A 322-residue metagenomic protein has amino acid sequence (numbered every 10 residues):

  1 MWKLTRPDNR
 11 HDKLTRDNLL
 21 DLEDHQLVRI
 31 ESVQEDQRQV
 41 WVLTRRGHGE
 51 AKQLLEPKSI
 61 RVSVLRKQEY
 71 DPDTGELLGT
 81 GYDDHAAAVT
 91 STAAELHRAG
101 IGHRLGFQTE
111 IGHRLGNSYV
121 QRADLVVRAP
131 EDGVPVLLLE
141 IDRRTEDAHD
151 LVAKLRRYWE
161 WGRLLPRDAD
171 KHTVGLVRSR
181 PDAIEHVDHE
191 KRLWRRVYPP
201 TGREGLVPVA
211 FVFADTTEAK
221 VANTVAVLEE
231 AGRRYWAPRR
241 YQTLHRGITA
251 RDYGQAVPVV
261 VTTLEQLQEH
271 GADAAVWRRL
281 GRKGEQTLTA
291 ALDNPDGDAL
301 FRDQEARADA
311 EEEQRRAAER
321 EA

Functional and structural regions predicted by a protein language model:
M1-Y70, E76, P295-D296, L300-A322: Nuclease-adjacent, charged terminal/linker segments that flank catalytic cores
V62-A322: Electrostatic, structured charged patches in enzyme active sites and in nucleic-acid/phosphate-binding
